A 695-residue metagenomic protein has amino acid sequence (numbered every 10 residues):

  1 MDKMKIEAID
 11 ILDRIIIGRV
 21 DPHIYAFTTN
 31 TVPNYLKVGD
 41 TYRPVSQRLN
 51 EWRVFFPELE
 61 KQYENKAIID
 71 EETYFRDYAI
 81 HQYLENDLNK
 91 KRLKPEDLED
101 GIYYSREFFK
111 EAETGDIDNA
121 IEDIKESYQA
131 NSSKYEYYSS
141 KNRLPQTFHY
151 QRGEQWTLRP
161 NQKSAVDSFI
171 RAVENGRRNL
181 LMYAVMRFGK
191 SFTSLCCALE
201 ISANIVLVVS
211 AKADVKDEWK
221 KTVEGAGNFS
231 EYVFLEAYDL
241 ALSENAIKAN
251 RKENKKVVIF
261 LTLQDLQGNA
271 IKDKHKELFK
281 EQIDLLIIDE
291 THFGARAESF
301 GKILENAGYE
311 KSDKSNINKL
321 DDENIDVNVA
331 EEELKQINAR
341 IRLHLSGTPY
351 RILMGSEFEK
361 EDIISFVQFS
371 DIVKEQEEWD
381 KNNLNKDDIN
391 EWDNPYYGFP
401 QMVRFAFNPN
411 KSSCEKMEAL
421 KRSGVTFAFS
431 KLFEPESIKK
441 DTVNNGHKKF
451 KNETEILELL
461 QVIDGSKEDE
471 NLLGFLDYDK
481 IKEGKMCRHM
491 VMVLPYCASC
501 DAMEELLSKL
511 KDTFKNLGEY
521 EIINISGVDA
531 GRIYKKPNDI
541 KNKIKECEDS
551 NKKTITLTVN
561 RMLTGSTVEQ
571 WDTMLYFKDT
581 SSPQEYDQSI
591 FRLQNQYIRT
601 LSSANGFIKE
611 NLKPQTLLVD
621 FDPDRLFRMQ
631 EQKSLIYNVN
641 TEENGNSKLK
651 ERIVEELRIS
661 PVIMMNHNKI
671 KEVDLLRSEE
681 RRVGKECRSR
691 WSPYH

Functional and structural regions predicted by a protein language model:
M1-W156: Non-catalytic accessory segments flanking enzymatic or RNA/DNA-binding domains
G39, I523-T641: Conserved RecA-like P-loop NTPase helicase motor core
T41-R43, K212, L261-D265, E290 (+4 more regions): A short beta-strand-to-loop transition that corresponds to the Sensor-1 phosphate-sensing loop of AAA+ P-loop ATPases
A112-H149, P435-V462, D622-H695: Long, largely alpha-helical accessory region at the distal end of helicase-like NTP-driven motors
S132-A339, F475-G484, D501-E548: SF2 helicase/translocase NTPase motor core, specifically the RecA-like lobe 1 inter-motif segment between Walker
Q267, F293-A295, R351-I352, P583 (+1 more regions): Catalytic P-loop NTPase motifs of RecA-like helicase/translocase cores
F293-E331, E359-K360, S365, S370-E375 (+5 more regions): Substrate-gripping "pore-loop 1 plus following alpha2 helix"
I341, I352-M490: Interdomain helical connector at the RecA1-RecA2 junction of SF1/SF2 helicase-like NTPases
